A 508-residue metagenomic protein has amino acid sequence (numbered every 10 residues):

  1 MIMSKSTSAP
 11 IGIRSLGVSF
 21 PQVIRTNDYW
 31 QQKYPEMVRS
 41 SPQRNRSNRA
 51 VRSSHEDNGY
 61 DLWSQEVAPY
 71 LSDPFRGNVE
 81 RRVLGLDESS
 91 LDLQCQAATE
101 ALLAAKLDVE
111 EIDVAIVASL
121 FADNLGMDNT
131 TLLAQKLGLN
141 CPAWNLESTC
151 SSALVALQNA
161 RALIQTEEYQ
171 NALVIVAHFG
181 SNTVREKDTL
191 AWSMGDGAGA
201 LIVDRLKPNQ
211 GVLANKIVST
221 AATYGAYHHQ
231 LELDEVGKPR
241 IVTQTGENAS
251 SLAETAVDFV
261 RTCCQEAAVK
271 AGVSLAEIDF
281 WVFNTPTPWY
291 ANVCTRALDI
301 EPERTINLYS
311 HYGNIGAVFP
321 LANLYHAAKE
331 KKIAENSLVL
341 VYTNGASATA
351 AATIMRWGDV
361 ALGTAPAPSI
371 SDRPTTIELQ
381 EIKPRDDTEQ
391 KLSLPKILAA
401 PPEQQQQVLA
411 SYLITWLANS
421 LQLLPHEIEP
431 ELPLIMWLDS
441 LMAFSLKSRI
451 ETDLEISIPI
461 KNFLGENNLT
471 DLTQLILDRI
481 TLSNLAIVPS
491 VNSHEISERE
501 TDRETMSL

Functional and structural regions predicted by a protein language model:
I2-E88, D188-E254, T262, R356-E381: Condensing-enzyme catalytic core mediating Claisen C-C bond formation in acyl metabolism
K5, L91, C95, F121-A122 (+3 more regions): Claisen-condensing/thiolase-fold acyl-transfer catalytic domains that form or cleave C-C bonds in fatty acid
I13-S15, A101, A115, A156 (+9 more regions): Conserved small-residue
R14-G17, E147, A172-H178, V203 (+1 more regions): Short beta-strand segments
E66, Y70, R82-S148, A267-A291: Conserved beta-ketoacyl condensing-enzyme motif
E167-A198: Flexible, glycine-rich active-site loops centered on histidine and acidic residues that chelate a metal or position
I241-E303, N307-Y309, Q390-A399: A contiguous, well-structured pocket-lining segment that forms one wall/lid of small-molecule binding clefts in soluble
D387-L508: Phosphopantetheine-dependent thiolation modules in NRPS/PKS and related acyl-activating systems
